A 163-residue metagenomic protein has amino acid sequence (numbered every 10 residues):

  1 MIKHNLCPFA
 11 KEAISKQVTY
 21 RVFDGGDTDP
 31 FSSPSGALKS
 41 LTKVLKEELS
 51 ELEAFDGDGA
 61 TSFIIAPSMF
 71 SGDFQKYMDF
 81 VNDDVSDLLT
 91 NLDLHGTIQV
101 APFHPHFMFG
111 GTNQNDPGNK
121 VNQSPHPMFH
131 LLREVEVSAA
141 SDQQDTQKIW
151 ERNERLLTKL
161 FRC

Functional and structural regions predicted by a protein language model:
M1-C163: Expand to "…catalyze enediolate/carbanion chemistry for C-C bond making/breaking, isomerization, decarboxylation
